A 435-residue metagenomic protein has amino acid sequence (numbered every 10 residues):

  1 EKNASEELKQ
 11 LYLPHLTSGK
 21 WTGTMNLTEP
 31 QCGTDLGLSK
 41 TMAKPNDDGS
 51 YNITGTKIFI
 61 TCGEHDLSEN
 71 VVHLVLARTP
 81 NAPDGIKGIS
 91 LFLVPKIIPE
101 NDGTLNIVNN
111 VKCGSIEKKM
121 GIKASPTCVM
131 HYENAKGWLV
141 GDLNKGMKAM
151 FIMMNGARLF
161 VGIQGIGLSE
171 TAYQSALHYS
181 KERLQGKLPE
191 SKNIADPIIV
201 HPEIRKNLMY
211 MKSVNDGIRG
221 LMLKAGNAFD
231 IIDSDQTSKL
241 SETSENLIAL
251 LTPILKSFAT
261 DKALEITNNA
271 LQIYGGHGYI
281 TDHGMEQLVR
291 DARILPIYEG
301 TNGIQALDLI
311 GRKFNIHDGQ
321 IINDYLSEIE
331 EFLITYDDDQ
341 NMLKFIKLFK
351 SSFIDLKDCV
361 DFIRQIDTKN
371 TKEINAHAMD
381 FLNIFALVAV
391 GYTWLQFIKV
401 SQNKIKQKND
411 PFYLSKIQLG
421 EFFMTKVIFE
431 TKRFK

Functional and structural regions predicted by a protein language model:
E1, T24-N26, T54-I60, N70 (+8 more regions): Glycine- and acidic
A4-T41, P45-N46, G226-E245, A263 (+3 more regions): Internal maturation/activation junctions in enzymes
S50, T54-V108: A short core secondary-structure module
F59, I98-G114, K119, P126-A157 (+2 more regions): A glycine-rich, basic-preceded beta-loop-alpha segment at the flavin cofactor/substrate interface of flavin-utilizing
I122, N246-L326, F422-K435: Alpha-helix capping/hinge segments and adjacent helical runs
V140-M154, E182-P202, A228-L247, Q272-D291 (+5 more regions): Conserved catalytic-core motifs characterized by acidic clusters
D216-K256, V360-A378, F397-Q407, P411: C-terminal helix-coil-helix/basic helical segment that borders enzyme active sites and/or dimer interfaces and provides
I316, E331-K435: C-terminal amphipathic alpha-helical interaction region
